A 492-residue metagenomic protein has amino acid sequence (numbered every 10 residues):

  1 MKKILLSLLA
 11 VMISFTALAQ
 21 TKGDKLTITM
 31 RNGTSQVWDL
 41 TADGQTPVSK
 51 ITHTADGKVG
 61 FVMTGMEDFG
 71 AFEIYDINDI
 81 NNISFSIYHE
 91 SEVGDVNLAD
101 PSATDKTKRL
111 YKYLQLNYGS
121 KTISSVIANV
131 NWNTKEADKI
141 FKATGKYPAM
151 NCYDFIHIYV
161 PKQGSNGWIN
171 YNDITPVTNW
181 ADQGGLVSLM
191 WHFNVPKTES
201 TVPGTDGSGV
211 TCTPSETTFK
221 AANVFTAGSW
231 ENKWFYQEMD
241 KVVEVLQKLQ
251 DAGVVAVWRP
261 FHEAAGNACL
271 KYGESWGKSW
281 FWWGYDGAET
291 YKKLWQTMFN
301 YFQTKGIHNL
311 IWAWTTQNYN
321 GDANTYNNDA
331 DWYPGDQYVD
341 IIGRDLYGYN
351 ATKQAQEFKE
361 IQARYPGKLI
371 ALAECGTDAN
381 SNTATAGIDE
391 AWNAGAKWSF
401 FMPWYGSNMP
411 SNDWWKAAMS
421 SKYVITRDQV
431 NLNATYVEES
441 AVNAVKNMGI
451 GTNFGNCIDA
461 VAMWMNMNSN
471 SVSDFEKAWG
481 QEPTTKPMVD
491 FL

Functional and structural regions predicted by a protein language model:
M1-K22: Bacterial Sec-dependent N-terminal signal peptides
Q20-E90: Compositionally biased alpha-helical segments
S86-N170, T178, D389, T426-A462: N-terminal module-boundary/linker segments of secreted carbohydrate-active enzymes
T122-A128, K368-G449: Substrate-binding cleft of secreted/luminal carbohydrate-active enzymes
S125-I127, R259-H262, W295-N327, K368-N380: Aromatic-lined carbohydrate-recognition surfaces of secreted/lumenal glycan-active proteins
W132-I140, Y171-I174, E244, T316-Y333 (+2 more regions): Alpha-helical scaffolding within the catalytic cores of extracellular/periplasmic polymer-degrading hydrolases
N151, N328-A351, W404: Aromatic- and acid-rich polysaccharide-binding/catalytic face of secreted or lumenal carbohydrate-active enzymes
V160-N300, T304-I307: Substrate-binding cleft of extracellular glycoside hydrolase catalytic domains
